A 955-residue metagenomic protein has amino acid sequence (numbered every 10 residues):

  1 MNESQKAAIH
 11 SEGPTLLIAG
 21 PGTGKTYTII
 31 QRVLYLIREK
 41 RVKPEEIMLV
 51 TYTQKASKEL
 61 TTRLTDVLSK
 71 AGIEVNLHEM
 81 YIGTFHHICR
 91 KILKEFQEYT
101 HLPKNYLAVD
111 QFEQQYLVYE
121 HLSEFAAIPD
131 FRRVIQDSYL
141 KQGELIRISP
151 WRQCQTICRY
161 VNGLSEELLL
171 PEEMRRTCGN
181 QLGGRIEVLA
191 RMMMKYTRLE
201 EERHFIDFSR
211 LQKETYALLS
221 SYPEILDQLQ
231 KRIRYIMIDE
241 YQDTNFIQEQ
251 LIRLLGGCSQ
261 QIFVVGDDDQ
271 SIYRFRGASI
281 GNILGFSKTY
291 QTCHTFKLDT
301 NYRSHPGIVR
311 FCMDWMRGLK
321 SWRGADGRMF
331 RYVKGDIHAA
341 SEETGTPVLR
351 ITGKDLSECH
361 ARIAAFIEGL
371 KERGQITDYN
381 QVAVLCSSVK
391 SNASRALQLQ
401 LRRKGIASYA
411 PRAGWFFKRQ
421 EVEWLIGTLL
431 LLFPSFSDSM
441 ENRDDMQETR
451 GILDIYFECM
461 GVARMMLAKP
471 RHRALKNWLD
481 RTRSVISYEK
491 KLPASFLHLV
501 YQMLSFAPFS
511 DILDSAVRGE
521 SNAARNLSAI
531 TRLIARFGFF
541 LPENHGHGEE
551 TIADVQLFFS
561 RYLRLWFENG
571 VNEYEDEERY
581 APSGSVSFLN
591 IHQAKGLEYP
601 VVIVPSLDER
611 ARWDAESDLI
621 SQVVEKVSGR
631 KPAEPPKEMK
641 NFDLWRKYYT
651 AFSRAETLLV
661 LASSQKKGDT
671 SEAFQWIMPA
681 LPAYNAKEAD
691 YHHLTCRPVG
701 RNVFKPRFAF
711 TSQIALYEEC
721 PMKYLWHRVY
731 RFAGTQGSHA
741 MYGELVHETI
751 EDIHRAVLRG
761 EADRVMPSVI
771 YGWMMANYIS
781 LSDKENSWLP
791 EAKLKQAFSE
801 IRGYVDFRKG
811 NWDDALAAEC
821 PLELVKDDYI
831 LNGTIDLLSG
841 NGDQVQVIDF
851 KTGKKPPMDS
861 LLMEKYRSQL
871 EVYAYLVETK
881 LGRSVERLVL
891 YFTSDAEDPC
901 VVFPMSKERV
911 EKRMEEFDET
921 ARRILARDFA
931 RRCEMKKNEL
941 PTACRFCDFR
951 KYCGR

Functional and structural regions predicted by a protein language model:
M1-I18, M48-L49, A56-S57, Y81 (+7 more regions): Conserved helicase NTPase motor core
M1-L102, A108, D227, Y649 (+1 more regions): P-loop NTPase Walker
L17, T26, P44, T292-C293 (+3 more regions): Helicase P-loop NTPase motor core
L34-R38, F246-T352, V624: Conserved RecA-like helicase ATPase core segment that couples NTP binding/hydrolysis to strand translocation
Y81-K91, M237-E240, V265, L565-E616 (+7 more regions): Conserved helicase core region in the C-terminal RecA-like lobe
G183-L189, K195, F205, Q375 (+6 more regions): Accessory C-terminal helicase-associated subdomains
T289-Y290, T346, E372-R518: ATPase/helicase motor core of nucleic-acid motors
S583, V627-P682, R923-R945: C-terminal accessory regions
